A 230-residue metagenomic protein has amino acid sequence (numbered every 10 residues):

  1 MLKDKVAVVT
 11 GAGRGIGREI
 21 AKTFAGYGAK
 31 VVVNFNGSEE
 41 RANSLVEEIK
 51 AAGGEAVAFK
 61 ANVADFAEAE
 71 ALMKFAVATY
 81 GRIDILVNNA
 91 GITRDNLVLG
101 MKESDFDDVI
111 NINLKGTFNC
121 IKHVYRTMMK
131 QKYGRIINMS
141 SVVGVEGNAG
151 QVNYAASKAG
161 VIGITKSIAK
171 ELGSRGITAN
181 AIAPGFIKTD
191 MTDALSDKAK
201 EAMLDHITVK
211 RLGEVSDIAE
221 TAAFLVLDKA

Functional and structural regions predicted by a protein language model:
V6, G13-G15: Conserved glycine-rich cofactor-binding loop
Y27-S44: Conserved glycine-rich Rossmann-like NAD(P)H-binding loop of the short-chain dehydrogenase/reductase
L97-V98, K102-I110, T192, M203: Substrate-binding pocket helix/loop in short-chain dehydrogenase/reductase
I121, S157, T165: Active-site helix of classical SDR
R126, K170-S174: Alpha-helical segment proximal to the catalytic Tyr-Lys
Y133, R211-A230: C-terminal substrate-recognition "lid" of short-chain dehydrogenase/reductases
S141: Residue(s) in the substrate-gating loop at a strand-loop-helix junction that position the organic substrate next
